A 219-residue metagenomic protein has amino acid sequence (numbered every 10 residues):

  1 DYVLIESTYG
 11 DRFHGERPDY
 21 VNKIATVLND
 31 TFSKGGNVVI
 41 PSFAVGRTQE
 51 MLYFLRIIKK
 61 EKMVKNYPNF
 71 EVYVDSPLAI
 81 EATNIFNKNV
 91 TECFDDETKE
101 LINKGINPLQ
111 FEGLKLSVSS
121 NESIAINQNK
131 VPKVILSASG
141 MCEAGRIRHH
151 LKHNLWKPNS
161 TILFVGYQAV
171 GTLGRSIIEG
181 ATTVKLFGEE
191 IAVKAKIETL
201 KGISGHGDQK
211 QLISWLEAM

Functional and structural regions predicted by a protein language model:
D1-M219: Acidic/His-rich, metal-assisted hydrolase cores and their charged scaffolds
